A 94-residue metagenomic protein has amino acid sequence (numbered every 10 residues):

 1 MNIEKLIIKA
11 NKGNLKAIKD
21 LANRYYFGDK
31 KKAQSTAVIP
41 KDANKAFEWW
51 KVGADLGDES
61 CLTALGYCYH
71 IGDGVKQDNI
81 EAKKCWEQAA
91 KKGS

Functional and structural regions predicted by a protein language model:
M1-K12: TPR-adjacent "capping" and linker segments in tetratricopeptide-repeat scaffold/adaptor proteins
K9, V52-G53, Q88-A89: Canonical positions in the second alpha-helix
K12-N14, Y25-D29, S35-T36, D55-D58 (+3 more regions): Short helix-capping/linker turns of helical repeat alpha-solenoids
D20-A33, I39, A64-I71, C85: Hydrophobic face of amphipathic alpha-helices that form TPR/SEL1-like repeat modules and related alpha-solenoid
I39-N44, N79: Helix-turn-helix repeat elements of alpha-solenoid scaffolds
